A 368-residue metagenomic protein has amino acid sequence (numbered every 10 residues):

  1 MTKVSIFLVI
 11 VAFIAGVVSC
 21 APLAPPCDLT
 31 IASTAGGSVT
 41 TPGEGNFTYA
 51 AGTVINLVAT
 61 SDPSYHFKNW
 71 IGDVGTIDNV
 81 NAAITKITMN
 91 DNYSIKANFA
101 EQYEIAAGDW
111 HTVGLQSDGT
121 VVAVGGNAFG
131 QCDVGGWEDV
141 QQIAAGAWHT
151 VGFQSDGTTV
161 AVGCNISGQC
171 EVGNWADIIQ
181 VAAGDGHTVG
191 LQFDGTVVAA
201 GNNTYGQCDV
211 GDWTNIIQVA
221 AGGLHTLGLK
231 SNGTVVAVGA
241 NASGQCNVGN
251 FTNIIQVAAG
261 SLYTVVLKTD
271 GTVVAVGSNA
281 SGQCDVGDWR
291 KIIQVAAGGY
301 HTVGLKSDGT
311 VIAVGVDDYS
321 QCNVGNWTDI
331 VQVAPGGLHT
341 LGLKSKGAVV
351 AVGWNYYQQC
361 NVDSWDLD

Functional and structural regions predicted by a protein language model:
T2-V4, A12-A32, A100: Bacterial Sec-dependent N-terminal signal peptides
A24-D28, A50-I55: Short coil/turn motif common to extracellular beta-sandwich-like domains
A24-S33, N81-E101: Conserved "repeat-terminator" motif of extracellular CCP/Sushi domains
T30-N46, A106-D109: Short, solvent-exposed loop/edge segments of extracellular or virion-exposed proteins
V54-N81: Surface-exposed interfaces of beta-sheet-rich extracellular modules
H66, F99-G130, V134-G136, V140 (+5 more regions): An edge-strand/N-cap motif at the start of beta-rich repeat modules
W110, G125-G136, G163-N174, G186 (+6 more regions): Short glycine/serine- and acidic-residue-enriched loop/turn motifs that recur at repeat junctions
H111-G114, A123, H149-G152, A161 (+10 more regions): Conserved core positions of repeat-based scaffolds
